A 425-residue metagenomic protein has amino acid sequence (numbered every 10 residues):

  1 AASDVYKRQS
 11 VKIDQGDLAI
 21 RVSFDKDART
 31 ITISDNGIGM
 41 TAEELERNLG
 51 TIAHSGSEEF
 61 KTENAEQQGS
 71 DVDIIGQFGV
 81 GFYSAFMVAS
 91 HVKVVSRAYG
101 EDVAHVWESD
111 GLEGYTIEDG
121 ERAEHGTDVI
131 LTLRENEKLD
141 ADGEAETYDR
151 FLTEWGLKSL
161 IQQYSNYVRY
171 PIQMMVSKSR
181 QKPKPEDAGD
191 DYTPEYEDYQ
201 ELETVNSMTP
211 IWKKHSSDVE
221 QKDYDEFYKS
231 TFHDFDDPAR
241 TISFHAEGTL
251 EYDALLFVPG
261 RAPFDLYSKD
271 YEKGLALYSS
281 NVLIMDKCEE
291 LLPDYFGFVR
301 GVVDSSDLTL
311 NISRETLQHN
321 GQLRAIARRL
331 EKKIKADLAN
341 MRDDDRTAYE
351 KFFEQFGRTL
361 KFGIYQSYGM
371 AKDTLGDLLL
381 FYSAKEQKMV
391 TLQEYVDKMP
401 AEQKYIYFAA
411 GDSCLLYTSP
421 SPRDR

Functional and structural regions predicted by a protein language model:
A1-T147, F151, S159, K182: GHKL (Bergerat-fold) ATPase N-terminal catalytic module, capturing the glycine-rich phosphate-binding loop and acidic
A1-Y6, Y417-D424: Conserved small/polar residues in nucleotide/adenosyl-binding loops
S3-N36, E44, E290-F298, S305-S306 (+5 more regions): Charged, alpha-helical coiled-coil and linker scaffolds that mediate dimerization/oligomerization and interdomain
N48-A53, S57, K61, V219-D236 (+2 more regions): A short, contiguous, amphipathic alpha-helix enriched in charged residues
I74-G76, S90, V95, E101-G114 (+2 more regions): Glycine/threonine-rich ATP-lid/beta-loop region of ATP-binding domains
P263-L277, L283-P293, G297-F298, D304-S305: Switch/coupling subdomain of P-loop NTPase systems
K351-K398, K404: A contiguous, basic/glycine-rich beta-loop/short-helix subdomain that forms a polymer-engagement track
A409-S413: Structural motif
